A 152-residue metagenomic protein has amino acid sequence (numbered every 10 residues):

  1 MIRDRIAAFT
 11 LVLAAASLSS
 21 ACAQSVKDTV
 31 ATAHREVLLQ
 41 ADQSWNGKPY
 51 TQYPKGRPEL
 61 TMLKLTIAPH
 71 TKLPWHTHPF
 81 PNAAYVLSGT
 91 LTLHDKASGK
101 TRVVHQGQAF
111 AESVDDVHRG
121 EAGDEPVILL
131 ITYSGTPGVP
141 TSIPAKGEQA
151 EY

Functional and structural regions predicted by a protein language model:
I2-I6, A16-E59, H94, V103 (+1 more regions): A short, N-terminal "cap"/entry segment at the start of jelly-roll beta-barrel domains of the cupin/DSBH fold
Q52, L73-H78, D95, R102 (+1 more regions): Short histidine-centered beta-strand/loop micro-motifs that create catalytic or ligand/metal-coordination sites
K55-P58, H70-A83: A short beta-loop-beta micro-motif enriched in histidine and acidic residues
I67, S98-D115: Short acidic-glycine-tyrosine-enriched beta hairpin
K72-P74, T92, A109-G120: Histidine-centered metal-chelating micro-motifs
H78-A97: Glycine- and acidic-residue-biased ligand/ion/polar-headgroup-sensing regions
V114-P140: Ligand-binding loop in jelly-roll beta-barrel domains
